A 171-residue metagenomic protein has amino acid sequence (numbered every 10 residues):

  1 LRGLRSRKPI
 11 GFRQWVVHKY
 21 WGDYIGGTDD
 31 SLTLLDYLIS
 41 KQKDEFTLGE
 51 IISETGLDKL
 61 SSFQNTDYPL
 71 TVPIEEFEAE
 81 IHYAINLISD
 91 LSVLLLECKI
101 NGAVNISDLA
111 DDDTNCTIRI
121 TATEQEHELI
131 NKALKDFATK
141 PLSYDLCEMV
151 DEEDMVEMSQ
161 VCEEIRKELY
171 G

Functional and structural regions predicted by a protein language model:
L1-L57: N-terminal leader/targeting peptides and immediately adjacent processing regions
G3-R7, G11-R13, Y68-P73, N86 (+1 more regions): Extracellular or exported targeting regions of proteins
P9, R13, V17, S31 (+4 more regions): Short runs of predominantly hydrophobic/aromatic residues within well-ordered alpha helices that form helix-helix
I10, I130-G171: Low-complexity intrinsically disordered segments
I25-L38, I88, S92-L95, C162-R166: Amphipathic alpha-helical elements of HEAT/ARM-like alpha-solenoid repeat scaffolds that form extended
K41-A79: Short amphipathic alpha-helical segments and their helix-coil junctions
E45-G56, S92, T123-K135, S159 (+1 more regions): Hydrophobic core segments within long, regular secondary-structure runs in both alpha- and beta-rich folds
H82-L146: Amphipathic protein-protein interaction modules
